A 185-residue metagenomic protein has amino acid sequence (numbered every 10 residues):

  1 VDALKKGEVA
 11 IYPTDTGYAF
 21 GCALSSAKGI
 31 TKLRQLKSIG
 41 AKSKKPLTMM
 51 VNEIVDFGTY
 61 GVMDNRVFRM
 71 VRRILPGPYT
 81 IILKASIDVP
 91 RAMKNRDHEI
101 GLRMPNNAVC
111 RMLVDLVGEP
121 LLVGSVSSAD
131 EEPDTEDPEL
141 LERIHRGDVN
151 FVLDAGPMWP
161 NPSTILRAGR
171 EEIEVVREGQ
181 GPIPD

Functional and structural regions predicted by a protein language model:
V1-D185: Active-site-adjacent structural elements in enzyme catalytic cores
